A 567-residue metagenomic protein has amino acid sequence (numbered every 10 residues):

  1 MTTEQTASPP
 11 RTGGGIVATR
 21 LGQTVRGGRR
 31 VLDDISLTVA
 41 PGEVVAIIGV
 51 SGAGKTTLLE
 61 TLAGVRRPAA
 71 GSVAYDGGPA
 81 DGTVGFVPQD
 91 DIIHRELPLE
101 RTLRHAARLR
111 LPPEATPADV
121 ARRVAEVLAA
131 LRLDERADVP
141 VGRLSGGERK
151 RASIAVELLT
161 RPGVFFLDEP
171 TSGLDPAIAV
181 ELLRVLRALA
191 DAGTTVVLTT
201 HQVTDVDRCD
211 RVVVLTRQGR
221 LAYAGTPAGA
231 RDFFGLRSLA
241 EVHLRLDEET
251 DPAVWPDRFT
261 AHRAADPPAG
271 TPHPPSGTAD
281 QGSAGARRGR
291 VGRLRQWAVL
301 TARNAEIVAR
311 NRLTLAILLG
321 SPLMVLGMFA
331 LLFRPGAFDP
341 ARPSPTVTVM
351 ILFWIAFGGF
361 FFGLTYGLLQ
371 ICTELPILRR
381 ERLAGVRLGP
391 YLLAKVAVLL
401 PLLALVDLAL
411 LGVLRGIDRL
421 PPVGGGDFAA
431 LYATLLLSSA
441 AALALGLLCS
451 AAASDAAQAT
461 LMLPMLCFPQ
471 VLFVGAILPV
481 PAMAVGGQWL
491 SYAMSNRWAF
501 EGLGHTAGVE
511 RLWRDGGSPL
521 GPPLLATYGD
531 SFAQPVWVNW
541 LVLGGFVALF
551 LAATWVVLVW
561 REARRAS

Functional and structural regions predicted by a protein language model:
M1-R20, G27-G28, V50, Y75 (+6 more regions): Topological signature of polytopic alpha-helical transporters
A63: Helix-to-loop junction immediately C-terminal to a conserved catalytic motif
D90, R95-P112: Q-loop/switch helix immediately C-terminal to the Walker
D119-R136: Conserved ABC ATPase "signature" region
P140-L144: Conserved ABC ATPase signature
E157-L159: ABC ATPase C-loop
F165-E169: Catalytic Walker B motif of ABC-type/P-loop ATPase nucleotide-binding domains
E306-S567: Membrane-spanning alpha-helical segments of multipass transporters and channels
